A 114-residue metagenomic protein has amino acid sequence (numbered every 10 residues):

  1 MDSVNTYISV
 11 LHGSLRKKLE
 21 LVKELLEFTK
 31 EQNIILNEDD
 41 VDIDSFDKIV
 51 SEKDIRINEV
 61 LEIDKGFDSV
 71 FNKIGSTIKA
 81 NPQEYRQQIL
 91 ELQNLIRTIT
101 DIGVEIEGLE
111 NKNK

Functional and structural regions predicted by a protein language model:
M1-K114: Anionic, Ser/Thr-rich low-complexity intrinsically disordered regions
